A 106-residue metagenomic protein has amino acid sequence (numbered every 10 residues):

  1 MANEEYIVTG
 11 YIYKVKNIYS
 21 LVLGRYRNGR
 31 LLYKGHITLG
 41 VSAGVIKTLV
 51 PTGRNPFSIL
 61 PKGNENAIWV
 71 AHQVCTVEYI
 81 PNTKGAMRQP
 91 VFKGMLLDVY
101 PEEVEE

Functional and structural regions predicted by a protein language model:
M1-T9: Short, conserved active-site entrance elements at the starts or edges of catalytic domains
A2, N17, W69-A71: A short, structural micro-pattern
Y6-I7, R30-E106: Intrinsically disordered, low-complexity regulatory tails
Y11, R25, Y79: Residues immediately flanking
Y13-K14, N28: Short polar/acidic secondary-structure junctions
K14-N17, T83-K84: Short glycine/serine/proline-enriched coil/turn segments at secondary-structure junctions
K16-I18, L31-L32: Short acidic/glycine-rich loop or secondary-structure boundary segments that cap or lie
S20-N28: Short conserved beta-strand segments at catalytic cores or DNA/RNA-binding microdomains of nucleic-acid binding
